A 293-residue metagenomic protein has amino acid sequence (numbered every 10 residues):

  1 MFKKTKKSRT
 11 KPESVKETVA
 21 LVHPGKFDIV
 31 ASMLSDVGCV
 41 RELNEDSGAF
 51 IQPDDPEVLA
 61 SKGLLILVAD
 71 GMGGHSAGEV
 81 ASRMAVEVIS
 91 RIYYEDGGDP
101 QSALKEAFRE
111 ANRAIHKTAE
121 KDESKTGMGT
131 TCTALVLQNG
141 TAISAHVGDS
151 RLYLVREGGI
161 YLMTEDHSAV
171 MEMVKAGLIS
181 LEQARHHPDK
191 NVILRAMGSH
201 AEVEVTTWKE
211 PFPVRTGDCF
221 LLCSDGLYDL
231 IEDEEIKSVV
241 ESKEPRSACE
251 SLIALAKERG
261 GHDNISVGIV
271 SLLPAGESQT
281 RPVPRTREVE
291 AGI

Functional and structural regions predicted by a protein language model:
M1-I293: PP2C/PPM-type serine/threonine phosphatase catalytic domain
